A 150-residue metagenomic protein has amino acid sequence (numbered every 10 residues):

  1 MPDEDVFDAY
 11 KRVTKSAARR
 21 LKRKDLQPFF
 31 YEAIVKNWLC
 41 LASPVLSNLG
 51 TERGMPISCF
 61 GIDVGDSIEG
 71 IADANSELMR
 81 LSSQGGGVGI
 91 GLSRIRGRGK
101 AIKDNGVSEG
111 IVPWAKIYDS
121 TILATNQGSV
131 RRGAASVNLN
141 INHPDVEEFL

Functional and structural regions predicted by a protein language model:
M1-L150: Extended catalytic cores of very large enzyme megasubunits
